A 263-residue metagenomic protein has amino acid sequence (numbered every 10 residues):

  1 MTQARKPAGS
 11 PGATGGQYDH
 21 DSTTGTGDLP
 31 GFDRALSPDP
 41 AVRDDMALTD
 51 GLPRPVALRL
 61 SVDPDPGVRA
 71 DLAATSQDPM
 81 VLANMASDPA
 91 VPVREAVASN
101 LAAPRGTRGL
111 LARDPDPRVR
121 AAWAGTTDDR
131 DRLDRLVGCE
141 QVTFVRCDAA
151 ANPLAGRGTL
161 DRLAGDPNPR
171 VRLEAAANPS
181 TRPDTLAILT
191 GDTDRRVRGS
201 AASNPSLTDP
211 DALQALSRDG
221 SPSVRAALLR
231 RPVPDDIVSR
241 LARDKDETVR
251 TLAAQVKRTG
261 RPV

Functional and structural regions predicted by a protein language model:
M1-F32: Beta-strand-dominated extracellular/periplasmic modules and repeats in secreted or surface-exposed proteins
F32-V263: Alpha-helical scaffold segments
